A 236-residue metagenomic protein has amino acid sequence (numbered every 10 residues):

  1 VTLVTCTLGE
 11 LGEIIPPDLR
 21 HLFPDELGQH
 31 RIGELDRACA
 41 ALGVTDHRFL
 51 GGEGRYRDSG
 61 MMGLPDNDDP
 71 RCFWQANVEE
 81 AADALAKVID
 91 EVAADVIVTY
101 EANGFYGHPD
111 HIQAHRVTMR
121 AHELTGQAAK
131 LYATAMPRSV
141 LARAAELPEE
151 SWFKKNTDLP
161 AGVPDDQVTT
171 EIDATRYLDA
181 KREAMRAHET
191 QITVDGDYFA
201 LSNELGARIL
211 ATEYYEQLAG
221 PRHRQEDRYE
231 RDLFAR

Functional and structural regions predicted by a protein language model:
V1-V92, R120, L124, E216: Active-site rim/loop-helix segments in enzyme catalytic domains that contact anionic ligands
M62-G63, D68-R236: Metal-dependent de-N-acetylase/amidase catalytic core
